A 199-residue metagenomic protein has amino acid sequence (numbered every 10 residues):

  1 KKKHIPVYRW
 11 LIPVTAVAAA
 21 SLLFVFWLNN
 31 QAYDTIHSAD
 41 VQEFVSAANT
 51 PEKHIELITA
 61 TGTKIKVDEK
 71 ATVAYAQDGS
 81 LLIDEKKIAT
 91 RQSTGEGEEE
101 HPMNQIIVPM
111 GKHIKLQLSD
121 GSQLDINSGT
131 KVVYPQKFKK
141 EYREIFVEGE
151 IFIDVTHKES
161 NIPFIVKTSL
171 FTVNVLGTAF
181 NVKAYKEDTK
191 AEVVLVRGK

Functional and structural regions predicted by a protein language model:
K1-K3, V7-A39: Single-pass transmembrane signal-anchor helices and their membrane-water interface zones
D40-G79, I88-R91, E96-K199: Short, small/hydrophobic-biased targeting/export segments
